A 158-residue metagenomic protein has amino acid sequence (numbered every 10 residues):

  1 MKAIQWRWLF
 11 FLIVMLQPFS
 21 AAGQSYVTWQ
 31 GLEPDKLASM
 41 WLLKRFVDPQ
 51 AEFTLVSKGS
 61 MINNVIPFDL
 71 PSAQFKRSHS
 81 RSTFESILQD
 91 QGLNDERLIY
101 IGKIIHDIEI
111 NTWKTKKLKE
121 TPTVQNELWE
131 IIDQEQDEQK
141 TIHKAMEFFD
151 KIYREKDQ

Functional and structural regions predicted by a protein language model:
M1-L9: Bacterial N-terminal signal peptides that target proteins for export
L12: CBM-like carbohydrate-recognition segments
A22-G23, T28-G59: N-terminal secretory signal peptides
D35-K36, R77, I142: Active-site-proximal structural scaffolding
A51-A73: N-terminal interaction modules that seed assembly of large macromolecular complexes
V65-Y100: A recognition module on extended beta-rich or small alphabeta surfaces enriched in W/G with H and D/E
D90-Q158: A charged, amphipathic interaction segment
